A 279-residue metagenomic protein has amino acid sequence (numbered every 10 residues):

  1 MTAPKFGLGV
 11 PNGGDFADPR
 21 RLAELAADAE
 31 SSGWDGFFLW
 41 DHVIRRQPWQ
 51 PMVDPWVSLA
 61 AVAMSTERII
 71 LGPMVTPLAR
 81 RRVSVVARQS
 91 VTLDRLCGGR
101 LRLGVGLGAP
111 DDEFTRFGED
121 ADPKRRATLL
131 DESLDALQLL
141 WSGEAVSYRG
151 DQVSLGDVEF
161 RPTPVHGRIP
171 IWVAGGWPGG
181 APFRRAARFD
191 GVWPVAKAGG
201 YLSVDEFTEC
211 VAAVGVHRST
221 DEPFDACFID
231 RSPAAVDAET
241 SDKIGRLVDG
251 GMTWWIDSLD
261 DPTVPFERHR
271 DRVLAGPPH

Functional and structural regions predicted by a protein language model:
M1-H279: Active-site-adjacent structural elements that line small-molecule/cofactor binding pockets in enzymes
